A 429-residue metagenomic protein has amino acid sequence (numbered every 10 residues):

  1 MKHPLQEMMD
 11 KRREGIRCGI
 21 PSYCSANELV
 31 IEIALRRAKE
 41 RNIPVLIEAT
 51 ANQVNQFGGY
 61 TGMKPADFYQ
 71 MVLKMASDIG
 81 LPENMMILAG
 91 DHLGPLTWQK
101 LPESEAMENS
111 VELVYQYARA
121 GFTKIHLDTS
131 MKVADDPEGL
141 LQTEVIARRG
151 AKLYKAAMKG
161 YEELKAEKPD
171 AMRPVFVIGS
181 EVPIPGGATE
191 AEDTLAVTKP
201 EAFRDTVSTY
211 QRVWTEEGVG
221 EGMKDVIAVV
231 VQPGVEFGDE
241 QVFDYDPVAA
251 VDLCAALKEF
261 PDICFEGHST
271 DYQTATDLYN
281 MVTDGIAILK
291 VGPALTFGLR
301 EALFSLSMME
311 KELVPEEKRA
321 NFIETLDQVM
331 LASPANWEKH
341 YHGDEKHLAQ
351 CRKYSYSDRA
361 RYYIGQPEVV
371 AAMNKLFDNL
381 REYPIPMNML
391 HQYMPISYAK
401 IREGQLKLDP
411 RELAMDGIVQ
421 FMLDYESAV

Functional and structural regions predicted by a protein language model:
M1-P21: N-terminal amphipathic alpha-helix/helix-capping segment at the start of soluble metabolic enzymes
R17-E28, A89-N109, D193-T198, C264-D271 (+1 more regions): Active-site mouth loops of central-metabolism enzymes
C18-S22, P44-E48, E83-A89, K124-H126 (+4 more regions): Structural preference for beta-strand elements that scaffold enzyme active sites
Y23-V30, G59-M71, Q99-Q116, A147-R149: Glycine-rich anion/phosphate-binding loops
A34, D91, D128, M281: Conserved, mostly hydrophobic/aromatic
V45-K64, L127-L141, G238-D239, M394-Q405: Glycine-rich, proline-tolerant flexible connector loops at the mouths of alpha/beta enzymes
G62-G90, Q142-K168, P247-P261: Alpha-helix-loop-beta-strand connector modules within alpha/beta enzyme cores
C254-V429: Flexible, acidic glycine-rich loops studded with aromatic residues
